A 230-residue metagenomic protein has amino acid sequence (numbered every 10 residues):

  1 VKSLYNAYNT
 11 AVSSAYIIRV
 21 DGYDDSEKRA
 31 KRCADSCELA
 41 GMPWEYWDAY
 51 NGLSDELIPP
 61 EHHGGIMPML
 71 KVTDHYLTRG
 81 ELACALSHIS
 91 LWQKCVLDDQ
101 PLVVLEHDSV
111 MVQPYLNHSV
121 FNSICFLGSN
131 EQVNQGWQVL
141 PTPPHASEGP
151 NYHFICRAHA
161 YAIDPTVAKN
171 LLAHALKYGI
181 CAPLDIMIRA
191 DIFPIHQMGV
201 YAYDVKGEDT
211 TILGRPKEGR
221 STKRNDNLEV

Functional and structural regions predicted by a protein language model:
K2-L105, S109-V230: An acidic/histidine-cluster motif and surrounding catalytic segment that typifies divalent-metal-assisted enzyme active
